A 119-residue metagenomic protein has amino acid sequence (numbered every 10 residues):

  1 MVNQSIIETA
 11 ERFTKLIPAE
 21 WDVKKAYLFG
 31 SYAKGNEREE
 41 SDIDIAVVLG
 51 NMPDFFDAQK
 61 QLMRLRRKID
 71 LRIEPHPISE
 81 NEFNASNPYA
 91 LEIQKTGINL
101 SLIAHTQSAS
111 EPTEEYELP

Functional and structural regions predicted by a protein language model:
M1-K25, K34-E39, G50-P119: Catalytic core of pol beta-like nucleotidyltransferases
F29-S31: Glycine-rich beta-strand-to-loop/alpha-helix junction loops that act as flexible
S41-I43: Short, conserved active-site loops that position catalytic residues or coordinate cofactors/metal ions across diverse
A46-V48: Short hydrophobic/aromatic beta-strand micro-patches that form the beta-sheet surface supporting nucleotide- or nucleic
